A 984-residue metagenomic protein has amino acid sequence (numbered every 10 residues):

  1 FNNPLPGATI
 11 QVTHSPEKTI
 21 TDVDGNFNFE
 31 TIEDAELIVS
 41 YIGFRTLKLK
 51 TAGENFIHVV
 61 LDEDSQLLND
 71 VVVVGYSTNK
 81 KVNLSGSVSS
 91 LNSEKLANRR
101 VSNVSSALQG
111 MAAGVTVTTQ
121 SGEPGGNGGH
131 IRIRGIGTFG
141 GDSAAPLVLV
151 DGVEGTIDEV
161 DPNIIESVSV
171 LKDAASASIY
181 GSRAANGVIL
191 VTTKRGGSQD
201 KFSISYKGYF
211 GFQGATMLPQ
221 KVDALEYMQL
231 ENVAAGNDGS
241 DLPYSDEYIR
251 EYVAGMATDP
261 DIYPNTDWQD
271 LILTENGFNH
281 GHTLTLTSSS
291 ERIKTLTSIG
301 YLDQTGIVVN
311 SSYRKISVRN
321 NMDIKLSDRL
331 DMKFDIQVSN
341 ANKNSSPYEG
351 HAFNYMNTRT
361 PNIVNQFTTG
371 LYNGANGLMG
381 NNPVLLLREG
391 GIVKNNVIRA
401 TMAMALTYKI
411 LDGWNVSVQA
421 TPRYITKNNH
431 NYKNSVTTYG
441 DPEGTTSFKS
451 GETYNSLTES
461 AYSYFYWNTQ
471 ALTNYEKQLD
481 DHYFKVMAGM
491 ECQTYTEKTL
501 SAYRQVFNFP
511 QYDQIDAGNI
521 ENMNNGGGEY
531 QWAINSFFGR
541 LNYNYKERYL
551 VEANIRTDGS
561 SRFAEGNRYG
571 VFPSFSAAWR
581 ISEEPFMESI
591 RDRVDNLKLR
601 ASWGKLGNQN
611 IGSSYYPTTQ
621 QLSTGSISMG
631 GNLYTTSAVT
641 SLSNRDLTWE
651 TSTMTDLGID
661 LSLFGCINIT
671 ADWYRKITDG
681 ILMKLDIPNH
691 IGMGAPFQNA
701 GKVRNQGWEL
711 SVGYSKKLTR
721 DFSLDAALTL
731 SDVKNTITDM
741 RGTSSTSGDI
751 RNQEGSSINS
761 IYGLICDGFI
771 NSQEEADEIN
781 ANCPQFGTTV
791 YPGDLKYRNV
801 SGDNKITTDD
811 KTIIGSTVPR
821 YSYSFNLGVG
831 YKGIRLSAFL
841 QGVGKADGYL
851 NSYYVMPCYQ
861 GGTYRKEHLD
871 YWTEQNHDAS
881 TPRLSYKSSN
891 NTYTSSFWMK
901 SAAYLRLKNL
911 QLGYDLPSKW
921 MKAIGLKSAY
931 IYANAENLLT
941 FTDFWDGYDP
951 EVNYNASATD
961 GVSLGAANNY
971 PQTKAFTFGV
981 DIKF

Functional and structural regions predicted by a protein language model:
F1-R319, I324-L326, D331-K333, Q337 (+12 more regions): Short, small/polar-rich motifs associated with maturation and membrane association, primarily at protein termini
H14-P16, G43, G152, D481 (+3 more regions): Residue-level detection of beta-strand-connecting loop/turn positions
L96-R99, A144-A145, H280, K315 (+7 more regions): Extracellular/periplasmic, surface-exposed regions of secreted and cell-surface proteins
S105-M111, F697-R704, T746-I761, D809 (+4 more regions): C-terminal extracellular loops and terminal segments of Gram-negative outer membrane beta-barrel proteins
E154, F825, I982: Aromatic-residue-lined binding/catalytic grooves and analogous aromatic/hydrophobic interfacial grooves in multimeric
S205-P260, Q698, K717-T817, E936 (+1 more regions): Conserved small-residue
S816-Y849: Glycine-rich, aromatic-lined ligand/substrate-binding cores of catalytic and carbohydrate-binding domains
L836-L905: C-terminal beta-barrel architecture of Gram-negative outer-membrane proteins
